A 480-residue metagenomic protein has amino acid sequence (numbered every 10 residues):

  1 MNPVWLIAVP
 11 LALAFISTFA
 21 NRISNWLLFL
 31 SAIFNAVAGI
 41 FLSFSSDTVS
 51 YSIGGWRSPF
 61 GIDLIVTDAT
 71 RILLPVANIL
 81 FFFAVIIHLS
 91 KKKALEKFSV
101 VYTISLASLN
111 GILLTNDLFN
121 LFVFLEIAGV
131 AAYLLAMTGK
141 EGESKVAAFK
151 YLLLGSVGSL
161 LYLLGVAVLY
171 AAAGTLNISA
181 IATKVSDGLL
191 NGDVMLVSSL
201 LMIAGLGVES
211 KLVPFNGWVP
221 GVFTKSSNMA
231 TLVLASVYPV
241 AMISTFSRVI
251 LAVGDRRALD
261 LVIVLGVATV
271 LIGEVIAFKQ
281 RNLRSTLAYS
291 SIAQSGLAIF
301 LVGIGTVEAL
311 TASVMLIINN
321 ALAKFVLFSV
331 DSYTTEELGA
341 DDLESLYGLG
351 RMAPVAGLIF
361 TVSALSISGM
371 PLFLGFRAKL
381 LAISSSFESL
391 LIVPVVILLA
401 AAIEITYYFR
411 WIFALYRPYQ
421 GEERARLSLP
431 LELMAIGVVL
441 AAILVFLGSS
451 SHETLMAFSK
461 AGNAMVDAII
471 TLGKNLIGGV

Functional and structural regions predicted by a protein language model:
M1-W5, V9-Y102, S179-T183, S459-I469: Transmembrane helix-loop-helix hairpins at membrane boundaries of multipass inner-membrane proteins
N21-A32, V146-S156, A353-A356, P430-V439: Alpha-helical transmembrane segments and their helix-start/interface "positive-inside/aromatic belt" motifs in integral
F29-S43, G155-L164, V439-E453: Hydrophobic alpha-helical membrane-insertion segments
F83-K91, E96, L106-F119, A131-L380 (+1 more regions): Hydrophobic transmembrane alpha-helices and their helix-loop junctions in integral membrane proteins
K92-V101, A230, R424-L433: Cytoplasmic juxtamembrane regions at transmembrane-helix boundaries
E126: Short phosphate-coordinating micro-motif centered on Lys-Gly-acidic
R351-V355, I405, F409-V480: Cytoplasmic/organellar membrane-interface segments at the starts of transmembrane helices in multi-pass inner-membrane
